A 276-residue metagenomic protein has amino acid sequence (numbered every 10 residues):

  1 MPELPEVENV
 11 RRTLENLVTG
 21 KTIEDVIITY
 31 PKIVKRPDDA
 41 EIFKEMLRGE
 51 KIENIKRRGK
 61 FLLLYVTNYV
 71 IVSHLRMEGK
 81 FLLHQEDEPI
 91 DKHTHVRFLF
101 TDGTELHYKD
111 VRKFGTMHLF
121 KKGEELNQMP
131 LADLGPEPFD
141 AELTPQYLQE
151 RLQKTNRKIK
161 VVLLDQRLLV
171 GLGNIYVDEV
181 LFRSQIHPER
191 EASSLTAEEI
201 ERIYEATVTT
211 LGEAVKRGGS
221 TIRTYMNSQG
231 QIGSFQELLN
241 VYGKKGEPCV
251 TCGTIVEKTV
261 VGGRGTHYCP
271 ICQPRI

Functional and structural regions predicted by a protein language model:
M1-F120, E125: Gly/Gly-Pro- and Ser/Thr-rich, intrinsically disordered tail segments characteristic of DNA damage-repair and tolerance
M1-L4, P138, E142, T196-Y204: Generic detection of long, well-ordered alpha-helical segments
T22-I42, K56, Y147-I276: Basic, nucleic-acid-binding surfaces and adjacent catalytic neighborhoods in DNA/RNA-processing proteins
G49, G59, G79, G115 (+6 more regions): Glycine-centered flexibility motif
I71-G171, Y176-R183, E191: Phosphate/anion-contacting hairpin/loop surfaces
